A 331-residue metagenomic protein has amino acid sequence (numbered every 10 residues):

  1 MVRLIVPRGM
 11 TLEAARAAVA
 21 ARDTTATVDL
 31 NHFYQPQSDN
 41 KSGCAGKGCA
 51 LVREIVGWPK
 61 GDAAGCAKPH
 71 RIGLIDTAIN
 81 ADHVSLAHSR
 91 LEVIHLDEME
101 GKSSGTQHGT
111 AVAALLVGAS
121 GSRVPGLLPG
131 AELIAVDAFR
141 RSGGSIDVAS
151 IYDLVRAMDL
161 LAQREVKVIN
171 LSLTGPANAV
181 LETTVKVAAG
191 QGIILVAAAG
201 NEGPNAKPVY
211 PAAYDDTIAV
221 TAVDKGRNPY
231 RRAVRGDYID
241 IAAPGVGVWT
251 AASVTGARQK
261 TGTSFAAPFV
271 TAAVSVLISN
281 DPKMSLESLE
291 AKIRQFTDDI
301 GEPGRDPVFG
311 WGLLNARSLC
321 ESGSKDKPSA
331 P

Functional and structural regions predicted by a protein language model:
M1-L12: Aromatic/histidine-rich interaction motifs
M10-S85, V308, A330: Protease zymogen maturation seam
T24-A26, K68-R71, G130-L133, Q163-I169 (+2 more regions): Loop/turn elements at helix/coil->beta-strand transitions in domains of secreted/extracellular proteins
P59-I72, A78-E92, E100-S150, Y214-D216 (+2 more regions): Subtilisin-like serine protease catalytic core
I75, A81-V84, L91-V93, A222-S264 (+1 more regions): Catalytic-core environment of secreted peptidases
L115-L116, V136-A138, K167, G245-D326: Hydrolase catalytic cores
A138-D215, N228-P229, R235, S253-A267 (+1 more regions): Substrate-binding/access-modulating region of protease and related hydrolase catalytic domains
